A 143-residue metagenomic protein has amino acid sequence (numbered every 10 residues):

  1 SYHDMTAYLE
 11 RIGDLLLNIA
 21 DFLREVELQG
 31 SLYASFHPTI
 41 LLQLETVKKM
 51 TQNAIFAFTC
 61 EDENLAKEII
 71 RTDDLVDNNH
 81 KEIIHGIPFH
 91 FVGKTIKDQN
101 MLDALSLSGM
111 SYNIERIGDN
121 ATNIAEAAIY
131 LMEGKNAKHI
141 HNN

Functional and structural regions predicted by a protein language model:
S1-N143: Cytosolic, long alpha-helical scaffolding segments
